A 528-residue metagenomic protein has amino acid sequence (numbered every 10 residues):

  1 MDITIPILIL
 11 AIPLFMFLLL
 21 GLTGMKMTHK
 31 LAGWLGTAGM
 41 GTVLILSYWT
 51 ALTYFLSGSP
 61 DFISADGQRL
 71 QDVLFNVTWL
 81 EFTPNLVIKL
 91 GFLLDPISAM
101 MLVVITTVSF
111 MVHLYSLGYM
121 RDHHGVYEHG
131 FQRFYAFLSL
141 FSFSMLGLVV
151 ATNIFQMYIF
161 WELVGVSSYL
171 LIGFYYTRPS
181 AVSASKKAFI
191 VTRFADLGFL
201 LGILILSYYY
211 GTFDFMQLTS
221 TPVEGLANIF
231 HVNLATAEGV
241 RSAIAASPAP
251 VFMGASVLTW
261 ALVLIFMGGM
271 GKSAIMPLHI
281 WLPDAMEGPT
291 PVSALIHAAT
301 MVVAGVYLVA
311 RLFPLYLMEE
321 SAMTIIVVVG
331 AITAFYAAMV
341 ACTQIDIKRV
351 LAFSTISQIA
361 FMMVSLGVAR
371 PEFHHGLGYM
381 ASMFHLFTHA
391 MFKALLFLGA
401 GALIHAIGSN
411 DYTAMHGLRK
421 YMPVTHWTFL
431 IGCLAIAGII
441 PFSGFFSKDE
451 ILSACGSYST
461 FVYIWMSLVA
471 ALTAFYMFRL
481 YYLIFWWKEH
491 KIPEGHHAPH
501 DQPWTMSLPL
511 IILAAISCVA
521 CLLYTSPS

Functional and structural regions predicted by a protein language model:
M1-I7, T23-A136, Y209-M253, T259 (+2 more regions): Transmembrane helix-loop-helix hairpins at membrane boundaries of multipass inner-membrane proteins
I3, P13-L14, A32, Q156 (+2 more regions): Hydrophobic alpha-helical transmembrane segments of multi-pass integral membrane proteins
P6-P13, G36-G39, V43, S98-I105 (+5 more regions): Hydrophobic alpha-helical transmembrane segments of polytopic
L10-M25: N-terminal signal-anchor/start-transfer transmembrane helix
M111-M157, V166-T505, A514-I516, L522: Hydrophobic transmembrane alpha-helices and their helix-loop junctions in integral membrane proteins
E162: Short phosphate-coordinating micro-motif centered on Lys-Gly-acidic
Y524-S528: Conserved small/polar residues in nucleotide/adenosyl-binding loops
